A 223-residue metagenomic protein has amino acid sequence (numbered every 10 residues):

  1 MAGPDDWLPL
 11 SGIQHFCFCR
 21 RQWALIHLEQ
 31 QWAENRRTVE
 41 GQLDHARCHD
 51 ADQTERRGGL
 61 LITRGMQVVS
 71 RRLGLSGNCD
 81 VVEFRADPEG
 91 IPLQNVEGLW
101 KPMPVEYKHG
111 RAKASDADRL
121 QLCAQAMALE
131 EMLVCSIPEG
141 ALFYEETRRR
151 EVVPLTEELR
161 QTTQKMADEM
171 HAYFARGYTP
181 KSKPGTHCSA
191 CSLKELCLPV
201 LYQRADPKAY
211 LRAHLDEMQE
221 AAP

Functional and structural regions predicted by a protein language model:
M1-P104, R204, A213-P223: Metal-dependent nuclease catalytic cores that hydrolyze phosphodiester bonds in DNA/RNA, characterized by
G3-Q14, D116-A117, T179-T186: Structural motif
L10, R21-Q22, R160, A167 (+2 more regions): Alpha-helix initiation and N-capping motif
C19, Y178-A222: Cysteine-cluster motifs in flexible loop/terminal segments that predominantly coordinate metals
E34-R36, Y173, A209: A short hydrophobic/aromatic micro-motif that marks alpha-helical segments and, especially, helix-coil
L43-H45, D52-E55, E131-C135, A167-A172 (+2 more regions): Short, surface-exposed, polar/charged, turn-prone segments marking secondary-structure boundaries
S76-G77, E83-G177, P184, S189-E195: Nucleic-acid nuclease catalytic cores
